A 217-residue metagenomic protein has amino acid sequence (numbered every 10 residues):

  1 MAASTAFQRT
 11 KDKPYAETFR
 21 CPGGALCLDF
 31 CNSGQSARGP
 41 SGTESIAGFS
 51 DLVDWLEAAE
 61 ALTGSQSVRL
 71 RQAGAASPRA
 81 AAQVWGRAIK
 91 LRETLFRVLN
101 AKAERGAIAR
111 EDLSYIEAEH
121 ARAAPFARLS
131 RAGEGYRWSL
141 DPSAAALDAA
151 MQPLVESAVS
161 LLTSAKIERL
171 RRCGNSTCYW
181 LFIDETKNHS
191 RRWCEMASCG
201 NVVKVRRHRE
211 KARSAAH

Functional and structural regions predicted by a protein language model:
M1-R171, Y179, A216-H217: Short helix-coil boundary/hinge micro-motifs
F96, E195-M196, E210-R213: General helical structural elements
K166-R172, F182-R191, R206, E210: Short conserved catalytic/interaction loops centered on acidic-Pro-aromatic/His motifs
C173, C178, C194: Append "Primarily bacterial transcriptional regulators
T177-F182, S198, V203: Cys/His-rich microdomains that often coordinate metals
H189-G200: Cysteine-rich micro-motifs
G200-A215: Basic DNA-binding region of bZIP-type proteins
